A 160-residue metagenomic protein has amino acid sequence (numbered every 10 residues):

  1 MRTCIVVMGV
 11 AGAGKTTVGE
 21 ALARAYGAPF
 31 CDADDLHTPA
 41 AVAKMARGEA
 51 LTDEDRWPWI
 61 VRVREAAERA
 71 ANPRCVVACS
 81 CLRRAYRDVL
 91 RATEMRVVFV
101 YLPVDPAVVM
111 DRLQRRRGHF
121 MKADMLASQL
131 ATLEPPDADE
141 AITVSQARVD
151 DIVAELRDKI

Functional and structural regions predicted by a protein language model:
R2-I5, A21, A25, R96 (+2 more regions): NTP-dependent small-molecule kinase module
V10: P-loop (Walker A) phosphate-binding loop of NTP-binding proteins
K15: Conserved lysine of the Walker
E20-E65: Conserved substrate/cofactor phosphate-moiety recognition/catalytic segment in nucleotide-dependent phosphotransferases
A33, A78-C79, Y101-L102, V144-S145: Small/polar loops that bind or transfer phosphate-bearing groups
H37, L82-R83, V104-V108: Conserved nucleotide-binding/hydrolysis micro-motifs of P-loop NTPases
K44, T93-P136: A glycine- and Lys/Arg-enriched "phosphate-lid" helix/loop adjacent to the NTP-binding pocket of small-molecule kinases
E54-M95, L102: Glycine-rich phosphate-binding loop used to anchor ATP phosphates in small-molecule kinases, encompassing both
